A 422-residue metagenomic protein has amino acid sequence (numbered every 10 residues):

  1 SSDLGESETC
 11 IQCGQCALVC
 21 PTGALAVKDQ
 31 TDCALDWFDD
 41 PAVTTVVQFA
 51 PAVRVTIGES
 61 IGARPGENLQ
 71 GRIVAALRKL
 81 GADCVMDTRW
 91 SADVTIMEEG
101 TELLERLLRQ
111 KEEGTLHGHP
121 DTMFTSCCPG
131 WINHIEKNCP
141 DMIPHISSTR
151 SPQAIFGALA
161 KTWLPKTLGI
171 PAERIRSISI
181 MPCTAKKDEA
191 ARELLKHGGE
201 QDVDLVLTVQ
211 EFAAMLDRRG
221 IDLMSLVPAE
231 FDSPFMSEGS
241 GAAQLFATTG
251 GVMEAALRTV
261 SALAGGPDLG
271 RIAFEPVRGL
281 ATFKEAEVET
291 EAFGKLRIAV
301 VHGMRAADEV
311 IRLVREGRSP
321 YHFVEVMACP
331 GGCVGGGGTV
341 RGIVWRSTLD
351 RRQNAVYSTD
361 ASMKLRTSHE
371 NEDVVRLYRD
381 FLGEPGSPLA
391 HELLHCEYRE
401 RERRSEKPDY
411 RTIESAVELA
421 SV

Functional and structural regions predicted by a protein language model:
G5-Q15, H119, Y321: Flanking scaffold residues of small Cys/His-coordinated metal-binding clusters
E6-S7, V19-C20, D232-S233, V314: Mixed-charge, polar/low-complexity N-terminal
C10-C16, C20, C183, C329 (+1 more regions): Short cysteine clusters
A26-V422: Iron-sulfur-associated redox domains of electron-transfer enzymes in respiratory and anaerobic energy metabolism
